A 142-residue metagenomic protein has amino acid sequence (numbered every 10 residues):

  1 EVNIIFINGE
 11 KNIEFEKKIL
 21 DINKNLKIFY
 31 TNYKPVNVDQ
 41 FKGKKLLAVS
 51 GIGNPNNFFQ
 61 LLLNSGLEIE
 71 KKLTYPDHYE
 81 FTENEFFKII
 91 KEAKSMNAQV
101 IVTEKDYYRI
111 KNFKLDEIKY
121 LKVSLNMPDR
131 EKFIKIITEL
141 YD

Functional and structural regions predicted by a protein language model:
E1-A48, F59-L62, S124-D129: Conserved catalytic-core segment of NTP-binding enzymes
V2, G51, V100: Residue-level signal for inorganic ion chemistry
G9, T103-K105: Short secondary-structure boundary segments
T31, L73, L121: Hydrophobic residues at beta-strand termini and immediately following loops that shape nucleotide-binding pockets
F41-E83: Redox- and metal-dependent alpha/beta enzyme cores, enriched for Fe-S-associated oxidoreductases and cofactor-handling
N57, F81-E83, Y108-F113, P128-R130: Short active-site-adjacent structural elements
P76-Y79, E117-D142: Short, flexible loop segments at boundaries between secondary-structure elements
E80-A98, K105-Y107: A short, acidic, amphipathic alpha-helical segment used as a generic capping/interface helix at domain edges
